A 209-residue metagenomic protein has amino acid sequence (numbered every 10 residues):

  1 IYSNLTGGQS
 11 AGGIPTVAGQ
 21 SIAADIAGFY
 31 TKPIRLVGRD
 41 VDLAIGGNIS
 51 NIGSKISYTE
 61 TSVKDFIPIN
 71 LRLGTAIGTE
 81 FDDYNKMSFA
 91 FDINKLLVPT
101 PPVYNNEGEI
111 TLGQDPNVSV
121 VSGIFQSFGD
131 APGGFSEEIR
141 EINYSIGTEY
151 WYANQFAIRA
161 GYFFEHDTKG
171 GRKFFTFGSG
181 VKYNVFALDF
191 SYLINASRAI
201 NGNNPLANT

Functional and structural regions predicted by a protein language model:
I1-T209: Outer-membrane beta-barrel porins/channels
